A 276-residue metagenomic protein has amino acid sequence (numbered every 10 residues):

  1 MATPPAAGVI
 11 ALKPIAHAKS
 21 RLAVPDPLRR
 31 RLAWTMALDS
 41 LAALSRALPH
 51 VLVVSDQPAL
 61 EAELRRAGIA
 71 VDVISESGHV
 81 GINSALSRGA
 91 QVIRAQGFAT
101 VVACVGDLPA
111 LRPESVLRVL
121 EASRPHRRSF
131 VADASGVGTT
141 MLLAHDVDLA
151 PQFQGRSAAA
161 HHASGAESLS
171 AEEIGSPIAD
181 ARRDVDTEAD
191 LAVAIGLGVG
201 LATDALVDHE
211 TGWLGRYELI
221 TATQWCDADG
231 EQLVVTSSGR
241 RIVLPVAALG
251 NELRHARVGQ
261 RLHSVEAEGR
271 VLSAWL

Functional and structural regions predicted by a protein language model:
M1-L22: N-terminal nucleotide-binding beta1-loop-alpha1 segment
A33-P49: A short, N-terminal amphipathic alpha-helix
R65-V101, S157-A159: Short phosphate-binding loop-to-helix
A110-G136: Conserved donor-nucleotide/metal-binding helix-loop-beta segment in metal-dependent transferases, i.e., the alpha-helix
H162-L214: Conserved alpha/beta core of the MobA/IspD/sugar-nucleotide pyrophosphorylase nucleotidyltransferase superfamily
G212-D229: Structural detector for short beta-strands of small beta-barrel domains
L249-V265: Short nucleic-acid-contacting surface segments enriched for D/E, G, S/T with interspersed K/R
E266-L276: OB-fold/S1-family single-stranded nucleic acid-binding modules
